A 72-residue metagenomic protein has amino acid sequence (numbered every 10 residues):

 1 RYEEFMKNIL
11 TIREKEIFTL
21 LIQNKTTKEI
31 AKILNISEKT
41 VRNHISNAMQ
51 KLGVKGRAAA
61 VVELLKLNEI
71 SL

Functional and structural regions predicted by a protein language model:
R1-T40, L67: Helix-turn-helix DNA-binding segment
R13, H44-N47: Residues within the DNA-recognition helix of helix-turn-helix
T19, N43, V62: DNA-binding alpha-helical recognition surfaces that contact promoter or target DNA
Q23, A48-M49: Short linear sequence elements within intrinsically disordered, low-complexity coil regions
T27, I45, R57: Helix-turn-helix DNA-binding elements, focusing on the entry/boundary residues of the two helices that contact DNA
M49-L72: Basic, Lys/Arg-enriched C-terminal extension of HTH/homeodomain DNA-binding domains
